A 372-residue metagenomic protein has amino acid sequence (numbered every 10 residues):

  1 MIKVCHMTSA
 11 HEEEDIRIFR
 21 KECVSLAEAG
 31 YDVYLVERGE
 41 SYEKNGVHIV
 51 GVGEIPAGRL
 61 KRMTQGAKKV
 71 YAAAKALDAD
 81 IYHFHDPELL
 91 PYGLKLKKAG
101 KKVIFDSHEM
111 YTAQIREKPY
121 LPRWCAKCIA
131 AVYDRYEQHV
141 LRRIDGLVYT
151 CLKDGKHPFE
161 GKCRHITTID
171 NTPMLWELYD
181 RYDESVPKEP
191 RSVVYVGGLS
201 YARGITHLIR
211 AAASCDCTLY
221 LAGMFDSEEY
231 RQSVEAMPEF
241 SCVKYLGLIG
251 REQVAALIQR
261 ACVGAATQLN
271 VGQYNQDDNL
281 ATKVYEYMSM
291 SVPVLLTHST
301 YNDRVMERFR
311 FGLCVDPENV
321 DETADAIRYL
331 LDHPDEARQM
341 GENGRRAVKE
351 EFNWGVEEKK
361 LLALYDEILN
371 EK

Functional and structural regions predicted by a protein language model:
V4-C5, V148, S185-Y220: Conserved donor-binding/catalytic core segment of Leloir-type glycosyltransferases
H6-R62, A73, K153-E160, M224-D226: N-terminal strand-loop element at the rim of the active site of nucleotide-sugar-dependent glycosyltransferases
V24, A67-K75, K95-K98, F105 (+3 more regions): Membrane-proximal helix-turn-helix segments that form the acceptor-binding/catalytic region of lipid-linked
V50-G51, K127-A130, D134-R181, P187-K188: Donor nucleotide-sugar binding/catalytic pocket of nucleotide-sugar-dependent glycosyltransferases
G223, R231-I258, V263: Nucleotide-activated donor-binding/catalytic signature segment of Leloir-type glycosyltransferases, i.e., the conserved
I258-D277, V292: Acidic donor-binding loop of glycosyltransferase active sites
F309, L313-V320, Y329-P334: Conserved acidic donor-binding segment of nucleotide-sugar-dependent glycosyltransferases
E322, Y329, E336-E351, K360: A short, well-ordered alpha-helix in the C-terminal region of glycosyltransferases
